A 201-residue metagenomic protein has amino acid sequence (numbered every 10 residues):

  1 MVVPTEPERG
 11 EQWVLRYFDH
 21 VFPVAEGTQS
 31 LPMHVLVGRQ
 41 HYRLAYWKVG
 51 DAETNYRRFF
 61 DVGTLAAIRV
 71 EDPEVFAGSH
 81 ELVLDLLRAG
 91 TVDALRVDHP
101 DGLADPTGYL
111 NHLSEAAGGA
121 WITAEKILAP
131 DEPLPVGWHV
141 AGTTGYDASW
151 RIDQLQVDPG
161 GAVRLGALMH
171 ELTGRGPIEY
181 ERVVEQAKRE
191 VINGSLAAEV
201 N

Functional and structural regions predicted by a protein language model:
M1-A94, P100-N201: Alpha-amylase-like alpha-glycosidases and glucanotransferases acting on alpha-linked glucans and related
